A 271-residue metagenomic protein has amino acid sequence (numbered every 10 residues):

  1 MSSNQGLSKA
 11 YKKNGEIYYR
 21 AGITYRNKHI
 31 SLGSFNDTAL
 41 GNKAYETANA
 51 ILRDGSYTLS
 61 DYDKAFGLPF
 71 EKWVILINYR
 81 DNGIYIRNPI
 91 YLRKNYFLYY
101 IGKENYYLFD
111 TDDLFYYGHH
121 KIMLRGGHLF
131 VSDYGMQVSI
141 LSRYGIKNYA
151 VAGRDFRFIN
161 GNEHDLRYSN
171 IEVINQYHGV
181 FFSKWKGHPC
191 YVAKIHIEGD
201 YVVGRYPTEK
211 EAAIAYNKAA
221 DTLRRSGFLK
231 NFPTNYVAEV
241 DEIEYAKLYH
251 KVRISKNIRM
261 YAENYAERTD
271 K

Functional and structural regions predicted by a protein language model:
M1-K271: Boundary-flanking segments of nucleic-acid-binding domains in nuclear regulatory proteins
